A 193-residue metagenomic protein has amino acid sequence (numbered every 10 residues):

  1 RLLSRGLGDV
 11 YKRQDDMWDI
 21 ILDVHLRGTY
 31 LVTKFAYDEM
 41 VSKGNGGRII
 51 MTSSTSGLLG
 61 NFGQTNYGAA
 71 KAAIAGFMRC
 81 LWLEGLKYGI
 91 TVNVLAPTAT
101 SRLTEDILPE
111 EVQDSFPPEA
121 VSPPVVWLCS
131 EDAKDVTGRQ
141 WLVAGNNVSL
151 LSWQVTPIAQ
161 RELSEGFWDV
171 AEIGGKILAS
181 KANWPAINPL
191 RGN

Functional and structural regions predicted by a protein language model:
R1-Y11: Single conserved hydrophobic/aromatic residue that forms the stacking wall/gate of nucleotide- or nucleobase-binding
D9, Q14-L22: Substrate-binding pocket helix/loop in short-chain dehydrogenase/reductase
R13, G60-G68, C80, L108: Active-site loop-to-helix junction immediately N-terminal to the catalytic Tyr of the SDR YXXXK motif in Rossmann-fold
T33, A70: Active-site helix of classical SDR
S54: Residue(s) in the substrate-gating loop at a strand-loop-helix junction that position the organic substrate next
L59, A75, C80-I90, E131-D135: Active-site-adjacent segment of SDR/Rossmann-fold oxidoreductases
V94, V112-N193: C-terminal helical subdomain
